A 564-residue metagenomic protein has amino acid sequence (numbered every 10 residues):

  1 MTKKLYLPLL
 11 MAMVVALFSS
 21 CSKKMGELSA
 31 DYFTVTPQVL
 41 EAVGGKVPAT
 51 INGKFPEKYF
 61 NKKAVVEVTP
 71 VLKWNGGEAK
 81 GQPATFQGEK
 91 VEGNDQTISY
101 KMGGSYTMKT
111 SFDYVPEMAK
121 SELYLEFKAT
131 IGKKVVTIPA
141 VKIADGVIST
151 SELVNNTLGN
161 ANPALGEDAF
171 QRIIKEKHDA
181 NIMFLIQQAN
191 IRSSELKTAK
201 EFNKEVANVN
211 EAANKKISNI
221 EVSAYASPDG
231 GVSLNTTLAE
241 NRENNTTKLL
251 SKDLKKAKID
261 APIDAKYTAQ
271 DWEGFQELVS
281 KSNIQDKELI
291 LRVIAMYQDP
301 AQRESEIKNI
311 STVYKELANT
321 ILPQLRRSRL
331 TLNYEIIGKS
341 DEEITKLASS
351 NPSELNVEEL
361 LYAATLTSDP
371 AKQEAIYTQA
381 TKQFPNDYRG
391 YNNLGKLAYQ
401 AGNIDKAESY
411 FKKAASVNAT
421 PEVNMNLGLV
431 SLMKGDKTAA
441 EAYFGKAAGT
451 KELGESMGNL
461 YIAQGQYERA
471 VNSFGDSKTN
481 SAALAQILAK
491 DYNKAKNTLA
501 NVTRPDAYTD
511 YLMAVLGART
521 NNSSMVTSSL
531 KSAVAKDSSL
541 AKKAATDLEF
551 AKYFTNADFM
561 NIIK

Functional and structural regions predicted by a protein language model:
T2-M513, G517-T546, K552, N561-K564: N-terminal targeting segments with Sec-dependent signals, encompassing both cleavable signal peptides and non-cleavable
